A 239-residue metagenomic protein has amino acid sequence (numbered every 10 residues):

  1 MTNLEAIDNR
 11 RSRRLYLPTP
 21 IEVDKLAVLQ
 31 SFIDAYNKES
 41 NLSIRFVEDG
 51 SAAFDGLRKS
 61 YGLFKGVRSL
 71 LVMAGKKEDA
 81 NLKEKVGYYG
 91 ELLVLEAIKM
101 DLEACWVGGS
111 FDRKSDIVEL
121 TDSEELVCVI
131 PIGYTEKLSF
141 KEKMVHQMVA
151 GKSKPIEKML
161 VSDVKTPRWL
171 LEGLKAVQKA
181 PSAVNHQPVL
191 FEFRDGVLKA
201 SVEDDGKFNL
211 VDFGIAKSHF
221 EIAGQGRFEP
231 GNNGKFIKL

Functional and structural regions predicted by a protein language model:
M1-L239: Acidic, surface-exposed loops and disordered segments
